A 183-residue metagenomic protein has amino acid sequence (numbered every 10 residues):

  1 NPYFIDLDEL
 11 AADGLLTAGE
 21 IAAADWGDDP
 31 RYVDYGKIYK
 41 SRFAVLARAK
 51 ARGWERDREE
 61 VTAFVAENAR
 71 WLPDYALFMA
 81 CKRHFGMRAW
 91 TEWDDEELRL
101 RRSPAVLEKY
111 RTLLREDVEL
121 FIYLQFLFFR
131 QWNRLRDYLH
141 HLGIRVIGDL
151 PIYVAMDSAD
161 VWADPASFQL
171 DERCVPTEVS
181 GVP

Functional and structural regions predicted by a protein language model:
N1-P165, Q169-L170: Acidic/aromatic-lined carbohydrate-recognition and catalytic surfaces of CAZymes acting on diverse glycans
F168-P183: Catalytic cores of eukaryotic secretory-pathway lumenal/extracellular enzymes that build and remodel glycoconjugates
